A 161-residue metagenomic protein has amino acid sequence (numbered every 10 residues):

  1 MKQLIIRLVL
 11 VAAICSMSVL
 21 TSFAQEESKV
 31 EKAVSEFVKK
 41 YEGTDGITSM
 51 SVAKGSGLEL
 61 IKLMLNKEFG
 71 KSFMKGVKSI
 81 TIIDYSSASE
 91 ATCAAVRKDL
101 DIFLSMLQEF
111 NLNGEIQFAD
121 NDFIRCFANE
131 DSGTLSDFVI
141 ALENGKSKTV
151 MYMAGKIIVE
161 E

Functional and structural regions predicted by a protein language model:
M1-V30: Bacterial Sec-dependent N-terminal signal peptides
S28-L100: Early exported N-terminus immediately downstream of N-terminal targeting peptides
G55, Y85-E90, N121, D131 (+2 more regions): Generic structural motif
K71, G114-E115, F138: Residue-level detector of beta-strand structural context in well-folded domains
G76-K78, D122, S136, S147: Residues at beta-strand starts and edge strands
A91-L107, M151-A154, E161: Surface-exposed flexible segments
L100-E130: Short Gly/Thr-rich strand-loop-strand
F127-V159: A short, solvent-exposed beta-edge/loop patch
